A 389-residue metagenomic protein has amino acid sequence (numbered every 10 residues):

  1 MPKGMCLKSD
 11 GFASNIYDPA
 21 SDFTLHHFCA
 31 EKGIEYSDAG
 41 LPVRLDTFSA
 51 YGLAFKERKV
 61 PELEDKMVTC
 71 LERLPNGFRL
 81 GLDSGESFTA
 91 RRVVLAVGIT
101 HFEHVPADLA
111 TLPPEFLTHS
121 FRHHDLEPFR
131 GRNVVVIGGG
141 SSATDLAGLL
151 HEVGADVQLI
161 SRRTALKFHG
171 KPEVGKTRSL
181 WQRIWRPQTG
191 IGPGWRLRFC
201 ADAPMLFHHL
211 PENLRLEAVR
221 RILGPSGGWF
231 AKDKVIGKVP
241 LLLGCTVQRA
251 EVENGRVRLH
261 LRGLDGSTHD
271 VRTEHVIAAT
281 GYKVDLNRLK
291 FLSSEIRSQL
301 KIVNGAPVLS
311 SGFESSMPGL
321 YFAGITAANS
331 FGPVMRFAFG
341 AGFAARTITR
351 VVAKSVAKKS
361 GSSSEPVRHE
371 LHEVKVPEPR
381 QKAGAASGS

Functional and structural regions predicted by a protein language model:
P2-I34, Q188-H208: Flavin (FAD/FMN) cofactor-binding and adjacent substrate-gating region of FAD-dependent oxidoreductase domains
S37-S141, D145-S389: Flavin (primarily FAD) cofactor-binding/catalytic cores of flavoenzymes
